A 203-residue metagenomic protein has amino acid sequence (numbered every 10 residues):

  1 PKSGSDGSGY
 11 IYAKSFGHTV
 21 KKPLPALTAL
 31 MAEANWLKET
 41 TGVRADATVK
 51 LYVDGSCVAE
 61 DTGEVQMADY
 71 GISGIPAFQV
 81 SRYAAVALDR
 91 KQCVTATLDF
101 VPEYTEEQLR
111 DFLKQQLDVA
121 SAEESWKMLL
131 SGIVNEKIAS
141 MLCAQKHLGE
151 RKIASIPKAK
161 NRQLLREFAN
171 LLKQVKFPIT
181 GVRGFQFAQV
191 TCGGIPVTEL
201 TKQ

Functional and structural regions predicted by a protein language model:
P1-W36: Glycine-rich loop(s) and the adjacent beta-strand/alpha-helix scaffold that form part
S5, D46-V49: Active-site glycine-rich loop that binds ribose-phosphate moieties when present
L37-D46: A glycine-biased structural micro-motif
T48-Q203: Residue-level recognition of phosphate/Mg2+-coordinating polar/acidic sites in nucleotide-handling active sites
